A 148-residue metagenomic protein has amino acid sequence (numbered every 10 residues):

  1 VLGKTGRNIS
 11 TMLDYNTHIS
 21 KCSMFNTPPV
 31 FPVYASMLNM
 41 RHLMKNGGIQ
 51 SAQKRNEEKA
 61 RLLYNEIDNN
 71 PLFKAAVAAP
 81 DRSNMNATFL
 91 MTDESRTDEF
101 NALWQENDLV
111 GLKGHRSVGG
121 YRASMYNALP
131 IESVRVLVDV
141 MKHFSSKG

Functional and structural regions predicted by a protein language model:
V1-Y64, A78, G148: Active-site C-terminal subdomain of aminotransferase-like
S20, S83-A87, G119-Y121: Short amphipathic alpha-helical segments
S36, M44, T88-L90, M125: Short, well-ordered beta-strand elements within core beta-sheets of diverse protein domains
F73-W104: Conserved PLP-binding catalytic core of the aspartate aminotransferase-like
D98-N107, V136-K142: Short amphipathic alpha-helices in soluble, non-transmembrane regions that often serve as interface/regulatory elements
N107-M125: Conserved PLP cofactor-binding pocket of PLP-dependent enzymes
G119-G148: PLP-dependent enzyme catalytic core of the Aspartate aminotransferase-like
